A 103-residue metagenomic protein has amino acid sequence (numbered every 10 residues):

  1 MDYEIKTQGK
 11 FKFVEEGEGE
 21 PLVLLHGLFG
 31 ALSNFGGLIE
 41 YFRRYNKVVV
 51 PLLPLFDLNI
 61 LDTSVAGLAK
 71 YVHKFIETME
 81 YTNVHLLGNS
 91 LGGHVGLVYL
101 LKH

Functional and structural regions predicted by a protein language model:
M1-K10: N-terminal cap/lid segment of alpha/beta-hydrolase-fold proteins
D2, L25-L28, D62-S64: Short, flexible loop segments at the rims of nucleotide/cofactor-binding pockets, characterized by
Q8, R43-Y45, Y81: Short, well-ordered coil/turn elements that cap or connect secondary structure elements
K12-L58: Conserved HGGG/HGGXW glycine-rich cap/lid loop of the alpha/beta-hydrolase fold
L38-R43, V65-G67, H103: Glycine-rich, phosphate-binding/catalytic loops in enzymes
V49-L87: Active-site loop/oxyanion-hole signature of alpha/beta-hydrolase fold enzymes
T82-H103: Conserved hydrolase catalytic core segment
